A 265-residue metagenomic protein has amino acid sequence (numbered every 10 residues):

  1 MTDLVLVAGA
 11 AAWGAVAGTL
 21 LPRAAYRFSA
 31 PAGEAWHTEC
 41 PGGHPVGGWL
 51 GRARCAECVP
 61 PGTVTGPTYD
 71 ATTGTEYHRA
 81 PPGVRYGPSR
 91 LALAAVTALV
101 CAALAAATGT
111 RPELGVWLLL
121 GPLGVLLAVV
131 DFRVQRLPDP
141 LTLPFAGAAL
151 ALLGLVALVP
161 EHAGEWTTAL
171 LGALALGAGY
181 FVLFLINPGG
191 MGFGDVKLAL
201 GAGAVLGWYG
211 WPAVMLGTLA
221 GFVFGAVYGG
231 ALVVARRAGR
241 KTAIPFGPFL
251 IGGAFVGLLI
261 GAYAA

Functional and structural regions predicted by a protein language model:
M1-A265: A membrane-topology feature that recognizes alpha-helical transmembrane segments and their immediate juxtamembrane
